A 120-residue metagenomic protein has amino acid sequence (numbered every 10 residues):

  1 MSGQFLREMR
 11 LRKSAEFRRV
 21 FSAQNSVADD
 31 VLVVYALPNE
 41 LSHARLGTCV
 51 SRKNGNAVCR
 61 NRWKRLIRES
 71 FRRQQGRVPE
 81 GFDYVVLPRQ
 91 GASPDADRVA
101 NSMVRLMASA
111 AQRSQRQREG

Functional and structural regions predicted by a protein language model:
M1-G120: Positively charged, solvent-exposed patches that mediate nucleic-acid binding
